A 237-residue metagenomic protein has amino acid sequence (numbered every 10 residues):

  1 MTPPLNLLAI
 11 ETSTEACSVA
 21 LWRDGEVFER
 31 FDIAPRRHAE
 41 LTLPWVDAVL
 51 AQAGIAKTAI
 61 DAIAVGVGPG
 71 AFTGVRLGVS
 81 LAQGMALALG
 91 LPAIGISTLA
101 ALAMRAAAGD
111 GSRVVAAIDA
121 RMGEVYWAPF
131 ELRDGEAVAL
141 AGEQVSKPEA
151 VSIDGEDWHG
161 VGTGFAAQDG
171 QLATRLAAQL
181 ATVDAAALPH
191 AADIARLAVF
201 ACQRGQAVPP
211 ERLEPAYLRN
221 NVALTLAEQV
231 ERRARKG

Functional and structural regions predicted by a protein language model:
T2-L5, R37, P92-P189, Y217 (+2 more regions): Surface "functional belts" at beta-alpha junctions
T2-P69: N-terminal beta-alpha supersecondary unit
I33-L41, F72, R76, S80 (+2 more regions): Residues at secondary-structure transition points
V49-A53, A88, A106, A191-C202: Stable alpha-helical structural segments in soluble proteins, enriched in small hydrophobic residues
A64-A93, T98: DPxDG-like acidic metal-binding loop motif
D184-P215: Glycine-rich phosphate-binding/hydrolytic loop that grips phosphoryl groups
R204-Q206, R219, A223-G237: SAM-dependent methyltransferases
